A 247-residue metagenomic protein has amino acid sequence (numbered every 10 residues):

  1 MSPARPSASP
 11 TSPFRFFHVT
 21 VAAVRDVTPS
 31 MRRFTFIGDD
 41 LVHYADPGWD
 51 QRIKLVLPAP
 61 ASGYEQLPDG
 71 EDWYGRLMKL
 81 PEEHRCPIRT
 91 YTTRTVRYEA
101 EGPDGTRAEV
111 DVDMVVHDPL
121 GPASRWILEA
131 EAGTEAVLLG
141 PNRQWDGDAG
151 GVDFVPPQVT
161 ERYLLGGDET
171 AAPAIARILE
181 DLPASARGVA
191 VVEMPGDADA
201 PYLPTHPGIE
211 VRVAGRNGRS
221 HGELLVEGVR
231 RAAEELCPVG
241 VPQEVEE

Functional and structural regions predicted by a protein language model:
M1-E247: Extended, composition-driven regions rather than compact fold-specific motifs
